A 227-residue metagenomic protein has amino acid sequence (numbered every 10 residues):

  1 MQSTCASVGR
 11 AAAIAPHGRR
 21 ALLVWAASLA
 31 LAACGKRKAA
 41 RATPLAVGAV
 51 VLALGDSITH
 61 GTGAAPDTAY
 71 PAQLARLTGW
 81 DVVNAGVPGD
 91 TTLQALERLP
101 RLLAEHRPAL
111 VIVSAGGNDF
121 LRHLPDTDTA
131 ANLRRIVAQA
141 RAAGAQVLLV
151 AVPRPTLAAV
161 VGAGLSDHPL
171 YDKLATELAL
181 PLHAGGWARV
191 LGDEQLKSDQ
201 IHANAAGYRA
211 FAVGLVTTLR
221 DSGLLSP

Functional and structural regions predicted by a protein language model:
M1-H17, A26-L31: N-terminal secretory signal peptides
A6-S7, G48-L52, A206: Membrane-interface segments of envelope glycosyltransferases acting on lipid-linked substrates or membrane lipids
R10, T62, T91, D128 (+1 more regions): Residues that cap or flank secondary-structure elements
G18-R19, N118: Residue-level micro-sites within transmembrane alpha helices that shape and flank functional polar/acidic positions
A21-L23: Helix-enriched interaction subdomains in cytosolic or periplasmic regions, typified by TIR/SEFIR signaling/NADase cores
A30, V83, L148: Conserved Rossmann-like nucleotide-binding pocket used by diverse enzymes that bind dinucleotide cofactors
G35-R107, V111: Serine-esterase "nucleophile elbow" of acetyl-processing enzymes
L77, L96-P227: Alpha-helical cap/lid subdomain in secreted, periplasmic, or secretory-pathway luminal O-acyl-processing enzymes
